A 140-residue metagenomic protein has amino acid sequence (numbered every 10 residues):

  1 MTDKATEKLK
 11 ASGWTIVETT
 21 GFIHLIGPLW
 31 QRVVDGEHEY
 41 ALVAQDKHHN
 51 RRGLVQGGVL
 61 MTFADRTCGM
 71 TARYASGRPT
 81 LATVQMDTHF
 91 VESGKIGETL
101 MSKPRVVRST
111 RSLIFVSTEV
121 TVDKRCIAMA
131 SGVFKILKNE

Functional and structural regions predicted by a protein language model:
M1-E140: Terminal targeting signals and extreme-terminal segments of soluble enzymes
